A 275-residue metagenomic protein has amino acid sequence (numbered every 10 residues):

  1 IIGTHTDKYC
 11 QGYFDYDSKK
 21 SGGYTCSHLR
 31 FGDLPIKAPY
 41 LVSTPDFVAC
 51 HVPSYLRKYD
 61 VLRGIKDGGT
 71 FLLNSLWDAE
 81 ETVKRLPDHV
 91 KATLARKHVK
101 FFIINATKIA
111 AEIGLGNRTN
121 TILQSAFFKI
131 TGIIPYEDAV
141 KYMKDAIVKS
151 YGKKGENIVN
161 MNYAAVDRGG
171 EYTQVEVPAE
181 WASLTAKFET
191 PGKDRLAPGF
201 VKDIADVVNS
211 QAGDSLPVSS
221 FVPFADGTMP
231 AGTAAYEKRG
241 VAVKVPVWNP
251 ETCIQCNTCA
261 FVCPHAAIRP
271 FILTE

Functional and structural regions predicted by a protein language model:
I1-S210: Active-site cofactor/cluster-binding pocket
K154-E275: Ferredoxin-type iron-sulfur electron-transfer modules and their immediate structural context
